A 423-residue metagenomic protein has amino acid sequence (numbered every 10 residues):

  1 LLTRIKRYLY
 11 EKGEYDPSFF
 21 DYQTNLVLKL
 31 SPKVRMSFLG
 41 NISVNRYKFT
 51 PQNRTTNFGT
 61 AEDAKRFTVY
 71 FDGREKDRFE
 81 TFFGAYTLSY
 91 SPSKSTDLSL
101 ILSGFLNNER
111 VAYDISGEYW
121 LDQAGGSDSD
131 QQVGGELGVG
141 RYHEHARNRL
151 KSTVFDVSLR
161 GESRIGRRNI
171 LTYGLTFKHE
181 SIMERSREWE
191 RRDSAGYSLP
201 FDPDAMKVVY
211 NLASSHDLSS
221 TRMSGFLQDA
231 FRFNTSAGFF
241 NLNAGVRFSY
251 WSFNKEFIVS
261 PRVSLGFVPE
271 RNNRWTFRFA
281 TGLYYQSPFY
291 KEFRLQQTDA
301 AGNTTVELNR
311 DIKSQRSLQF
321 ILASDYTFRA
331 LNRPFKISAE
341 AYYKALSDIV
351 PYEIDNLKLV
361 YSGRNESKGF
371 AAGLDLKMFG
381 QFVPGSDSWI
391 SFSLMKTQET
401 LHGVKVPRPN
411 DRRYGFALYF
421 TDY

Functional and structural regions predicted by a protein language model:
L1-K76, Y113, D348: Periplasmic-side early beta-strands and strand-to-turn transitions of outer-membrane beta-barrels
T3-Y10, F49-N57, V111-Y119, G125-S129 (+7 more regions): Outer-membrane beta-barrel translocator domains and adjoining extracellular loop/strand segments of Gram-negative
I5-Y10, A64-D72, T81-F83, E136-A146 (+7 more regions): Extracytoplasmic loops and strand-loop junctions of Gram-negative outer membrane beta-barrel proteins
T24-L28, G84-Y90, V157-S163, G225-F231 (+5 more regions): Residues on the lipid-exposed face of transmembrane beta-strands in outer-membrane beta-barrel proteins
K29-N45, R74-N254, S338-A341, W389: Face-selective signature of the C-terminal outer-membrane beta-barrel domain
S99-S103, E109-R110, D311-F370: Membrane-embedded beta-barrel scaffold of Gram-negative outer-membrane proteins
S152-V154, T176, L212-K344, T421: Structural signature of Gram-negative outer-membrane beta-barrels, strongest in the C-terminal barrel of TonB-dependent
T235-G238, Y342-A345, S362-Y423: Gram-negative outer-membrane beta-barrel transporters
